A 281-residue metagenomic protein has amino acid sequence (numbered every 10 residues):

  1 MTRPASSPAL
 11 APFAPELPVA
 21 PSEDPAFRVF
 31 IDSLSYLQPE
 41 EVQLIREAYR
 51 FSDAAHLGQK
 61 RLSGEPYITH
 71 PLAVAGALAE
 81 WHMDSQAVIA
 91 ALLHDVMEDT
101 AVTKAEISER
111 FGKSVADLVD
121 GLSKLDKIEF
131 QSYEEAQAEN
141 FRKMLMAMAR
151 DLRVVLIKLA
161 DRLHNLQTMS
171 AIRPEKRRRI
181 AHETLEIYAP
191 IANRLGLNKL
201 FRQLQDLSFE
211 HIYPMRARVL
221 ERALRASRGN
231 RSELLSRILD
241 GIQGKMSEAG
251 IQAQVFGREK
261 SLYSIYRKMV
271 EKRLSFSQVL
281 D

Functional and structural regions predicted by a protein language model:
M1-D281: Active-site helical microenvironments for divalent-metal-assisted chemistry
